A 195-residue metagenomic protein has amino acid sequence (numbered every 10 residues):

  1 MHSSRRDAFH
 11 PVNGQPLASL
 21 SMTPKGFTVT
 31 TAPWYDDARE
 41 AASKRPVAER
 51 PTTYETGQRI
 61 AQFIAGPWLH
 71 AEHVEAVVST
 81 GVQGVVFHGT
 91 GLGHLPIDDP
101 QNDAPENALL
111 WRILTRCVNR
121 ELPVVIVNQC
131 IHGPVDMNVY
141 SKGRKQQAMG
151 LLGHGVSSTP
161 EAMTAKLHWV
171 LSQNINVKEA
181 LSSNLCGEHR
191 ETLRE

Functional and structural regions predicted by a protein language model:
M1-I97, E188-E195: Accessory alpha-helical/coil subdomains and C-terminal extensions that flank or cap enzyme catalytic cores
A76, G89-E195: C-terminal non-catalytic interaction/assembly regions of soluble proteins
